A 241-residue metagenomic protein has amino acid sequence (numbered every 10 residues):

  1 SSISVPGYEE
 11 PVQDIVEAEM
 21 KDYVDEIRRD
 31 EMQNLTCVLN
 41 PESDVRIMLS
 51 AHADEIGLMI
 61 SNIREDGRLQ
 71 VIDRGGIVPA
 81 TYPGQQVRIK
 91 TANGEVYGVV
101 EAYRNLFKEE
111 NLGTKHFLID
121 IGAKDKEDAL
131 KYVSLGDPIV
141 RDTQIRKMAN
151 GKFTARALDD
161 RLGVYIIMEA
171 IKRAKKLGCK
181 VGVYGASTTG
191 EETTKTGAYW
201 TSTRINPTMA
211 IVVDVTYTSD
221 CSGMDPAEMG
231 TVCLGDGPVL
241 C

Functional and structural regions predicted by a protein language model:
S1-C241: N-terminal hydrophobic/helix-forming segments and targeting peptides
